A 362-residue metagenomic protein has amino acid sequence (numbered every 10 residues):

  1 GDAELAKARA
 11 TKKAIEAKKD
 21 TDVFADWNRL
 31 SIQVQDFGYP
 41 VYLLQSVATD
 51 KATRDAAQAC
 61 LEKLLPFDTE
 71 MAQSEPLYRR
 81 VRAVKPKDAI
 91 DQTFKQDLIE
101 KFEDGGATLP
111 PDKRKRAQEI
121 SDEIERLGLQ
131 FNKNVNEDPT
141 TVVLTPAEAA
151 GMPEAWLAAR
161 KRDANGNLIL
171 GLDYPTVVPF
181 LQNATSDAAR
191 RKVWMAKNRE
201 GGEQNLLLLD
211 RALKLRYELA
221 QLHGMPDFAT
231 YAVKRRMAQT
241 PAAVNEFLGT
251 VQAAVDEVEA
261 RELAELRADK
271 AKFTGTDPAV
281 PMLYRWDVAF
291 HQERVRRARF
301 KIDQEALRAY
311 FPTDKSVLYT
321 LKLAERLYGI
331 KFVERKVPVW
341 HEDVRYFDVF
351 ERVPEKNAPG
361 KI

Functional and structural regions predicted by a protein language model:
G1, E103, T176-F180, N198-G202 (+2 more regions): Second-shell loop/turn segments in exported
G1-A3, I32-Q35, R82-D97, N165-A188 (+2 more regions): Acidic, low-complexity proline/glycine-rich segments
G1-M152: N-terminal helix-rich structural modules
Y39-K51, L181-K197, R235: Short, charge-rich amphipathic alpha-helices with coiled-coil/heptad character
A89-K101, G202-L215: Short, 15-30-residue, compositionally biased linear elements with alpha-helical propensity or flexible coil
F94-Q96, Q118, E123-R126, K133 (+3 more regions): Active-site-proximal, well-structured secondary-structure segments within enzyme catalytic domains
K133, Y174, A188, V193 (+1 more regions): Substrate/cofactor-recognition hotspot
